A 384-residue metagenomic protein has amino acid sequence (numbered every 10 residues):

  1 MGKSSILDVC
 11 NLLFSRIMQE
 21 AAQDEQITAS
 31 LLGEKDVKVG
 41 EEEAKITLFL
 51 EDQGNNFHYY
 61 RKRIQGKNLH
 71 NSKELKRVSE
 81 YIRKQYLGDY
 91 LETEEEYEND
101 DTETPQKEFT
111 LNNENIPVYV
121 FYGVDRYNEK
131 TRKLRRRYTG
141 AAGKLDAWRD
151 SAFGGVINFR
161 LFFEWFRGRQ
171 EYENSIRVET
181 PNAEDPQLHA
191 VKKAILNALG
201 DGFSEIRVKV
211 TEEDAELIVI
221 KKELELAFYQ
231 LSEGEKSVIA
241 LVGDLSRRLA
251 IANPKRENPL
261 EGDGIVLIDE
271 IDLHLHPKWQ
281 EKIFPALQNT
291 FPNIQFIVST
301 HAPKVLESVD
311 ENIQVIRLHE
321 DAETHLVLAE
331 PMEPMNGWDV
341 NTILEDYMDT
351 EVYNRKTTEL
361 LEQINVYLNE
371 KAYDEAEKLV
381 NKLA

Functional and structural regions predicted by a protein language model:
M1-L161: P-loop NTPase switch/coupling surface
M1-Q26, D214-V352: Switch/communication elements of ASCE P-loop NTPase nucleotide-binding domains
V9, K45, F121, A190-A198 (+1 more regions): Amphipathic alpha-helical segments that form well-ordered structural scaffolds and often line/cohere around active
L13, W165-R169, R248, L360-Y367: Solvent-exposed, amphipathic alpha-helical segments
E42-L50, K73-K76, A215-K222, V315-R317 (+1 more regions): Short polybasic amphipathic segments
V120-G123, E205-V210, I218, V298 (+1 more regions): A structural signal for short, well-ordered beta-strand segments and their strand-loop junctions that often border
G143-E261, A376: Extended helical coiled-coil dimerization/tether regions that scaffold and oligomerize large DNA-maintenance assemblies
M332-A384: Acidic, Mg2+-coordinating catalytic modules of nucleic-acid enzymes
